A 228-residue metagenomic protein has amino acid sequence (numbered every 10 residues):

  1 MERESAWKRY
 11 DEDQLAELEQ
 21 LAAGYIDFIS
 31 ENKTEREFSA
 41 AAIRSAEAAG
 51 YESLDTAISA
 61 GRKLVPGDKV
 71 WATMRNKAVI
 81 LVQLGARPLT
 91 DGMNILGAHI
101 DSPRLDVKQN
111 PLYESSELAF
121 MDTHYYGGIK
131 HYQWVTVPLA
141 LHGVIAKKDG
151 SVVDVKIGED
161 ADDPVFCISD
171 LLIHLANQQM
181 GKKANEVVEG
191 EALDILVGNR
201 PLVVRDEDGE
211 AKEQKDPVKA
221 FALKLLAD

Functional and structural regions predicted by a protein language model:
M1-D228: N-terminal hydrophobic/helix-forming segments and targeting peptides
